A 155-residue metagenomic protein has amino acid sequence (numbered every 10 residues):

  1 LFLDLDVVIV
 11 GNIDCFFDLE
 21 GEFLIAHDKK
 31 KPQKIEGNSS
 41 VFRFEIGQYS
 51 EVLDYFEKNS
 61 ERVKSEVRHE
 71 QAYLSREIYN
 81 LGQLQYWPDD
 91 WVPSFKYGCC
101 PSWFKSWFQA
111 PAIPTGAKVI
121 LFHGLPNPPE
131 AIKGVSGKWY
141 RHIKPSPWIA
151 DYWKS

Functional and structural regions predicted by a protein language model:
L1-E36, R43-F44, Y49: GT-A fold catalytic core of metal-dependent nucleotide-sugar glycosyltransferases, centered on the diacidic
L3, G37-S40, E70, T115-G116: Residues that flank catalytic or metal-binding motifs in active/ligand-binding sites
F23, V41, A117-V119: Residue-level preference for the first positions of well-ordered beta-strands
G47-S155: A glycosyltransferase accessory/donor-loop signature
